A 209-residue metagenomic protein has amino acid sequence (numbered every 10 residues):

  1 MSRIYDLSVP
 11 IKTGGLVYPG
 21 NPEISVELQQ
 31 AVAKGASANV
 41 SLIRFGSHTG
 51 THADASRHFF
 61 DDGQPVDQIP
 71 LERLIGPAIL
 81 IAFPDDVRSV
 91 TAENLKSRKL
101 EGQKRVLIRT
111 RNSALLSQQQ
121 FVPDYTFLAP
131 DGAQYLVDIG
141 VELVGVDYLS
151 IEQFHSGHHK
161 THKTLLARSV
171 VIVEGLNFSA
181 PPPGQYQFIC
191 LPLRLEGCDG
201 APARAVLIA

Functional and structural regions predicted by a protein language model:
M1-A209: Active-/binding-site microenvironments in catalytic and ligand-binding cores
